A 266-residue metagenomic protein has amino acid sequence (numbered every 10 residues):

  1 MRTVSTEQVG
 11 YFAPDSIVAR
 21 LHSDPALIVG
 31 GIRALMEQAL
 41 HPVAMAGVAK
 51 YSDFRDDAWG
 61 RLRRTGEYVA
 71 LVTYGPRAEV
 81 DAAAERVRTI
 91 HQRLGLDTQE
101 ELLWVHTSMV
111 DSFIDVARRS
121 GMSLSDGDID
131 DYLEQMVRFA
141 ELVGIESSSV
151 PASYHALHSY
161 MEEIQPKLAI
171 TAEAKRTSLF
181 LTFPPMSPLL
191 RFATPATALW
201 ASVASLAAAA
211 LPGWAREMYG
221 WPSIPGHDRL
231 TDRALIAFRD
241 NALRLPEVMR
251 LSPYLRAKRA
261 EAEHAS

Functional and structural regions predicted by a protein language model:
M1-S266: Mature, function-bearing regions of proteins
